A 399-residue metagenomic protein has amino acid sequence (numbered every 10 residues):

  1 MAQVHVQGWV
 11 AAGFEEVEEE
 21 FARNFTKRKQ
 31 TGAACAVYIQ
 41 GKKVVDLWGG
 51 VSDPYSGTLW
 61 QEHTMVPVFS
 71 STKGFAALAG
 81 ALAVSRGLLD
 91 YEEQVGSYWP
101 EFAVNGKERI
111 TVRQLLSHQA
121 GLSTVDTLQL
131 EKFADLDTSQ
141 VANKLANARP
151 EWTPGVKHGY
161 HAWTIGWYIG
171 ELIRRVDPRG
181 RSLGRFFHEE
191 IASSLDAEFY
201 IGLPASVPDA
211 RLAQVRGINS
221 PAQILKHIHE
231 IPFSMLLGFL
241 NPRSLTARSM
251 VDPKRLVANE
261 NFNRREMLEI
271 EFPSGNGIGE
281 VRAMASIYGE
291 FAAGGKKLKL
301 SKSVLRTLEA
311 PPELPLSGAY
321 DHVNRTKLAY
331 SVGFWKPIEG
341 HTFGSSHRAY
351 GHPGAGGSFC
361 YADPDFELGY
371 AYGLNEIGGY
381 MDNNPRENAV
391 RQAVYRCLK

Functional and structural regions predicted by a protein language model:
H5-V68, D90-E93: Short, conserved catalytic-motif segment at the N-terminal edge
V37, G41-K42, P67-D90, L115 (+3 more regions): Alpha-helical scaffold elements that line and support the substrate/ligand-binding pocket of soluble hydrolases
V51-D53, E376-G379: A short acidic/small-residue loop/turn micro-motif
Q61-H63, A148-G155, W167-G170, R264-P273: Flexible glycine/proline-enriched surface loops and loop-helix/loop-strand junctions
E62, P67-S71, S85-T127, A146-N147 (+3 more regions): Active-site helix/loop module of the DD-peptidase/beta-lactamase fold, centered on the serine-lysine SxxK catalytic
H118, I165-L172, E271, G275-K296 (+2 more regions): Active-site-proximal alpha-helical segments within enzyme catalytic domains
G217-V281, A310-F366, K399: Active-site Gly/Thr loop motif
A293-K296, E309-Y320, Y380-K399: Short, gly/Ser/Thr-rich active-site loops of penicillin-recognizing serine hydrolases
